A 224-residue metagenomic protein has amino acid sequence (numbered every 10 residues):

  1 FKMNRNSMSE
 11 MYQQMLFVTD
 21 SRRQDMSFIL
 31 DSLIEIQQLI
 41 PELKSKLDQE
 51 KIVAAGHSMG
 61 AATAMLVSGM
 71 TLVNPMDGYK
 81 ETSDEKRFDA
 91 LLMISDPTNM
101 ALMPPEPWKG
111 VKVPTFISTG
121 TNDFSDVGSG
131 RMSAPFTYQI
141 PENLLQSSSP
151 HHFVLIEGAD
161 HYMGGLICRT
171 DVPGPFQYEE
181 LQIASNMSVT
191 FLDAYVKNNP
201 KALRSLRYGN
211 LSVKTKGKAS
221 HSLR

Functional and structural regions predicted by a protein language model:
F1-S9, P150-F153, E157: Active-site machinery of serine-nucleophile hydrolases
K2-Q49: Alpha/beta-hydrolase active-site loop
Q14-R22, S83, F176-A184: Extracytoplasmic/periplasmic, Sec-exported soluble proteins
R23, S27-L30, M65, S185 (+1 more regions): Extracytoplasmic/secreted envelope proteins and their assembly/folding machinery, especially bacterial periplasmic
I29-G110: Primarily recognizes the serine-hydrolase "nucleophile elbow" in alpha/beta-hydrolase and SGNH/GDSL folds
K51-A55, A90-I94, T115-T119, H152-L155 (+1 more regions): Structural recognition of the beta-strand scaffold that forms the well-ordered cores of secreted hydrolase catalytic
K109-S185: Active-site-adjacent alpha-helix of alpha/beta-hydrolase-fold enzymes
I156-Y162, L166-R224: Alpha/beta-hydrolase-fold serine-hydrolase catalytic core, especially in secreted/extracellular enzymes
